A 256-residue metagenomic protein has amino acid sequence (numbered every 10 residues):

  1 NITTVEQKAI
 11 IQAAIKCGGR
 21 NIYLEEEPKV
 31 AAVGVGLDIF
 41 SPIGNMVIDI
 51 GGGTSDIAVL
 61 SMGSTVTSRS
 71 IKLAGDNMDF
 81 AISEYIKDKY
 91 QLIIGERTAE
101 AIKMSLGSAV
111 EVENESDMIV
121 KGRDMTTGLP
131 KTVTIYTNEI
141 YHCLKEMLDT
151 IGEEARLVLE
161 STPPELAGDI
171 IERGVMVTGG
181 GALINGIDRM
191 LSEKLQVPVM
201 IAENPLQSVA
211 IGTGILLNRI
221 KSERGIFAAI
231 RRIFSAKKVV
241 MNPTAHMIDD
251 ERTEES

Functional and structural regions predicted by a protein language model:
N1-I50, V59-M176, A182-S256: Nucleotide/phosphate-binding catalytic cleft detector across ATP-hydrolyzing and phosphate-transferring enzymes
G52-T54: Short acidic, Gly/Ser-rich segments with clustered Asp/Glu that frequently serve as metal-coordination loops in enzyme
